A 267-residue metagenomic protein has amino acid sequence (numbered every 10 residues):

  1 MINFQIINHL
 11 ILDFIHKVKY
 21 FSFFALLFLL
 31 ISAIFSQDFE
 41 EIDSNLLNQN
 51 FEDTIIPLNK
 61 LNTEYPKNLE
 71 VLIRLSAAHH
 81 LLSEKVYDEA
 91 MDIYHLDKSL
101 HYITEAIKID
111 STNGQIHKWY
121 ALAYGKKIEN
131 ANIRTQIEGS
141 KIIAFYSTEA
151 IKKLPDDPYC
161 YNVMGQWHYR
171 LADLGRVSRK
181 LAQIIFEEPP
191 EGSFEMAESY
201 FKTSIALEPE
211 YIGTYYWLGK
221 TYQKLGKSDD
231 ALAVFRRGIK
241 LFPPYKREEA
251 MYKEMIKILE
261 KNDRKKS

Functional and structural regions predicted by a protein language model:
I34-E84: N-terminal leader/linker segments that initiate helical-solenoid repeat arrays
N45, A78-T112, W119-D156, Q166-T203 (+1 more regions): Short coil/linker segments at helix-helix boundaries
T63, K108, A206, I239-K240: Amphipathic alpha-helical segments of tetratricopeptide repeats
A77-A78, Q166-Y169, K220, K246-K266: TPR/TPR-like alpha-solenoid helical repeat scaffolds
A144, S228-K246: TPR/TPR-like (Sel1-like) alpha-helical repeat modules
